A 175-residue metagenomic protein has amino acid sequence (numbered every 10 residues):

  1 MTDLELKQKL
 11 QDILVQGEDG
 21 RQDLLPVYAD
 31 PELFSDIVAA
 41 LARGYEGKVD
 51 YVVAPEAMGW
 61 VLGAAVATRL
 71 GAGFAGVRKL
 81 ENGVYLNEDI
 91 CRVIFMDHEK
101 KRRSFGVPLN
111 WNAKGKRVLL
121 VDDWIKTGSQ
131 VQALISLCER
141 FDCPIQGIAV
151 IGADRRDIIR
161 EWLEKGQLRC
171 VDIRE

Functional and structural regions predicted by a protein language model:
M1-V49: Active-site-facing substrate-recognition patch
E5-L6, Q132-E175: PRPP-dependent phosphoribosyltransferase catalytic core
V49-E56: Short glycine-rich phosphate-binding loop at a beta-alpha junction
D50, K116, Q146: Conserved acidic residues
E56-V61, T127: Gly/Ser/Thr-rich loops at beta-strand to alpha-helix junctions that form or flank small-molecule/cofactor-binding
L62-G71, L134-I135: Short Gly/Thr/Asp-enriched flexible loops that form oxyanion-binding sites at enzyme active sites
A72-V118: Short, glycine/charge-rich flexible loops or terminal/linker lids adjacent to PRPP-binding catalytic cores
D122-V131: Acidic, divalent-metal-coordinating active-site segment for phosphoryl/phosphodiester hydrolysis, typified by short
